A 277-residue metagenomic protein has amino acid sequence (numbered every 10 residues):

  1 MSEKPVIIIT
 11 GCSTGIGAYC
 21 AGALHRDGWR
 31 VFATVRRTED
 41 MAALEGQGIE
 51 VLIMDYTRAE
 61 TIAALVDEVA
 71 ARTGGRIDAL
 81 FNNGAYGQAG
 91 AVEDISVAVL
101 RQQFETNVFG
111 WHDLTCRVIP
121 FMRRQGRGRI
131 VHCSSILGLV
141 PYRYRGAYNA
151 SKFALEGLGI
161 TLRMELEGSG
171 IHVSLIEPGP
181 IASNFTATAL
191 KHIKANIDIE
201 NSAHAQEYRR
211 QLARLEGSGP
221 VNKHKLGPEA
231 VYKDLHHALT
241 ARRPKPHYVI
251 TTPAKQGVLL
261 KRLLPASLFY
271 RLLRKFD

Functional and structural regions predicted by a protein language model:
S13-T14: Conserved glycine-rich cofactor-binding loop
G46-E60: Rossmann-fold cofactor-recognition segment
A91-V92, V99-R101: Substrate-binding pocket helix/loop in short-chain dehydrogenase/reductase
T115, S151-A154: Active-site helix of classical SDR
T115-C116, I160: A short, exposed helix-loop element centered on a Lys and neighboring polar residues
S135: Residue(s) in the substrate-gating loop at a strand-loop-helix junction that position the organic substrate next
G168-G219: C-terminal beta-strand-loop-alpha-helix "lid" module of Rossmann-like NAD(P)-dependent dehydrogenases
